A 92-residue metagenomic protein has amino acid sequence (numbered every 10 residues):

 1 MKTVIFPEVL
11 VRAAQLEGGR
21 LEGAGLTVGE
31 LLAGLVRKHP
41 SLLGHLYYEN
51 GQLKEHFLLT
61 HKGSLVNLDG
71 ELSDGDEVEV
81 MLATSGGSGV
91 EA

Functional and structural regions predicted by a protein language model:
M1-A92: Ubiquitin-like/PB1-type beta-grasp interaction modules and other compact soluble beta-rich domains
